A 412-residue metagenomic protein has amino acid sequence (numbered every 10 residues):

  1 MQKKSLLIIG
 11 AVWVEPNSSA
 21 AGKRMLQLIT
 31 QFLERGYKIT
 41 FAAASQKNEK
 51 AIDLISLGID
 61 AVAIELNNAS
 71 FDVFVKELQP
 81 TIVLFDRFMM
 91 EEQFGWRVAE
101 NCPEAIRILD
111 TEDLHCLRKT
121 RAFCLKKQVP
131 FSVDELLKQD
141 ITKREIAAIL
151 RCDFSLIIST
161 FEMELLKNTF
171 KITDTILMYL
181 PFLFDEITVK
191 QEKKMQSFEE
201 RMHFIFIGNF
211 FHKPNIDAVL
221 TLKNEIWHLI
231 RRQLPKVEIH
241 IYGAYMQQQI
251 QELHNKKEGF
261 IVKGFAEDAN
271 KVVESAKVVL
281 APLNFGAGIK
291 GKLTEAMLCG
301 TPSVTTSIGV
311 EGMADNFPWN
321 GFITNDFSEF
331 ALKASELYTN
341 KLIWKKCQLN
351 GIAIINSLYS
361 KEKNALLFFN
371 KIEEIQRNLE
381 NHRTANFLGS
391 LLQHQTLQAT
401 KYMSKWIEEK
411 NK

Functional and structural regions predicted by a protein language model:
Q2-S18, M25, L66, F204-G208: Nucleotide-activated donor-dependent transferases that construct or modify glycoconjugates
E15, E104, L109-Q139, E199-E200: Acceptor-binding helix/loop patch of EC 2.4 sugar-transfer enzymes, predominantly nucleotide-sugar-dependent
P80-T81, E274-G288, T301: Acidic donor-binding loop of glycosyltransferase active sites
Q93-F94, T142-D174, I250: A short, active-site helix/loop in glycosyltransferases that binds the activated sugar's phosphate group
N168, I172-N270, E274-S275: Conserved catalytic-core segment of nucleotide-activated headgroup transferases in glycan assembly
K292-E295, P302-T306: Short hydrophobic beta-strand element within catalytic cores of glycosyltransferases and related nucleotide-activated
N320-S328, E336-K341: Conserved acidic donor-binding segment of nucleotide-sugar-dependent glycosyltransferases
N350-K412: C-terminal amphipathic helix plus adjacent low-complexity, charged tail appended to glycosyltransferase catalytic
